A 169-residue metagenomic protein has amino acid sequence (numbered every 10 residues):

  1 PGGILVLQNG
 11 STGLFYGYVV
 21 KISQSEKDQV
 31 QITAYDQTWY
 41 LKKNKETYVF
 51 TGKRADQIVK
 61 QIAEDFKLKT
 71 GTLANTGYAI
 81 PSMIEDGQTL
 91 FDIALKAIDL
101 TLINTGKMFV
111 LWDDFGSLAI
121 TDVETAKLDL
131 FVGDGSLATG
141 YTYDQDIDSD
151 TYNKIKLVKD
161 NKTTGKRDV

Functional and structural regions predicted by a protein language model:
G2-T70, A74: Surface-exposed cap/loop segments at beta↔alpha junctions
S25, Y78, A126-K127: Solvent-exposed loop/turn segments at secondary-structure junctions within structured extracellular/periplasmic domains
D56-K60, F91-L95, K154-I155: Extracytoplasmic/secreted envelope proteins and their assembly/folding machinery, especially bacterial periplasmic
K67-N75, T101-G116: Short, well-structured beta-strand/strand-turn elements
T76-I84: Surface-exposed aromatic
L90-N104: Long, contiguous amphipathic alpha-helices that act as assembly "spine/axial" helices in icosahedral shell and virion
L95, G106-V169: Acidic, small/polar-enriched beta strand-loop surface segments
